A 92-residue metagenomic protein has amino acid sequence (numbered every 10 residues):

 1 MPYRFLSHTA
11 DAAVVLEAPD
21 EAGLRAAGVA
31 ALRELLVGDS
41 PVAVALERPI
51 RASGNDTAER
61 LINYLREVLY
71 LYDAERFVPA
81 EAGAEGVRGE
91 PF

Functional and structural regions predicted by a protein language model:
M1-F92: N-terminal intrinsically disordered, cationic/polar leader segments that include organellar targeting peptides
